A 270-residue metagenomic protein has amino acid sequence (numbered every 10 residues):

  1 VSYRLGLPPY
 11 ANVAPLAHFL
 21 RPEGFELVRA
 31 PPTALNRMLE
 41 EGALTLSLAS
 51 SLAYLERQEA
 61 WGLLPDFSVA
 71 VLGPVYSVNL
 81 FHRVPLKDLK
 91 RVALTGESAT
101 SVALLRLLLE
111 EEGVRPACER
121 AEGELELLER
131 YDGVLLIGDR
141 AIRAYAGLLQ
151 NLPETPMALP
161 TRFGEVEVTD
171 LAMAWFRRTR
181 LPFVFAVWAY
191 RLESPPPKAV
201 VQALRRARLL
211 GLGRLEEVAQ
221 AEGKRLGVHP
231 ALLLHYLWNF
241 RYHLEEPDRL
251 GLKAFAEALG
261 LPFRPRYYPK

Functional and structural regions predicted by a protein language model:
V1-L20, Y76-Y131, D139-R140, L250: Bilobed "Venus flytrap"/periplasmic-binding protein-like clamshell domains and structurally analogous long
R4, L46, A60-G62, D132-L135 (+1 more regions): Structural motif
A11-K90, G96-V102: Short, glycine-/small- and polar/acidic-enriched structural segments that line small-molecule recognition paths
E26-A30, A117-E119, T169, R266-Y268: General small-molecule cofactor/ligand-binding pocket signal
M38-E40, L127-L128, L259: Hydrophobic residues within well-ordered alpha-helices
E119-A219: Pocket-lining segment of extracytoplasmic ligand-binding domains
S194-A258: Secondary-structure end/capping motifs
A256-K270: Long, low-complexity C-terminal extensions of enzymes
